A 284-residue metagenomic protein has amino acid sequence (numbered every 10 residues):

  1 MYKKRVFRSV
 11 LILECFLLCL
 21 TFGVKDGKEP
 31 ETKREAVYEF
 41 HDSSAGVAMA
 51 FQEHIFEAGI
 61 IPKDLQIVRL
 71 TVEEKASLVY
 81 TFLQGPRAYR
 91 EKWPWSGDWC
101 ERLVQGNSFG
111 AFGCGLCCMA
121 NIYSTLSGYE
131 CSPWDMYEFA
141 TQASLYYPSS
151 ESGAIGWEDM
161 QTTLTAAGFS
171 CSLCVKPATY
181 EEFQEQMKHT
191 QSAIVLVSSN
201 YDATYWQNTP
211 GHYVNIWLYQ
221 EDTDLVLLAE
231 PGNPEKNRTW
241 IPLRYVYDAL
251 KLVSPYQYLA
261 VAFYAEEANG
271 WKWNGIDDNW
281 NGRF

Functional and structural regions predicted by a protein language model:
M1-T32: Gram-positive cell-envelope targeting signals
V24-S150, K272, R283-F284: Active-site-adjacent structural segments surrounding the nucleophilic cysteine of cysteine proteases and isopeptidases
Y80, P94-W95, Y219-F284: Noncatalytic regulatory segments and standalone regulatory/sensor domains
G106-G115, G128, S152-G156, V175 (+2 more regions): Extracytoplasmic/periplasmic, Sec-exported soluble proteins
G110, G115-M119, S132, M136 (+5 more regions): Stable alpha-helical elements in mature extracytoplasmic
C118, I122-S127, S144, L164-G168 (+3 more regions): Sec/Tat-exported extracytoplasmic proteins
S144-V175: Mid-length scaffold segments of soluble, non-membrane domains
V175-L227, N233: Active-site-adjacent substructure of cysteine-protease-like catalytic cores
